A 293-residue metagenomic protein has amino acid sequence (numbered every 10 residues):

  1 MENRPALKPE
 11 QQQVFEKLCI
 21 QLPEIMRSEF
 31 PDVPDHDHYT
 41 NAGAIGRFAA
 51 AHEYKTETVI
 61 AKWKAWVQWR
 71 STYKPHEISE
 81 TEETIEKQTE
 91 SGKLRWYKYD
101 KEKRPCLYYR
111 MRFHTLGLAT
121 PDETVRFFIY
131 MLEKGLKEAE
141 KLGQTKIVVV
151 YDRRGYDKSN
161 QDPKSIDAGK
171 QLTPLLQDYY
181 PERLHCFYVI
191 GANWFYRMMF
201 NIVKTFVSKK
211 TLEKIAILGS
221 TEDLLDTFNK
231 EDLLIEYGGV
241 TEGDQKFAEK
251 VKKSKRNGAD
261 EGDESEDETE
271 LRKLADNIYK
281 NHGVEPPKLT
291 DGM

Functional and structural regions predicted by a protein language model:
M1-M293: Basic, amphipathic alpha-helical/coil surface patches used to engage anionic, phosphate-bearing ligands and membranes
